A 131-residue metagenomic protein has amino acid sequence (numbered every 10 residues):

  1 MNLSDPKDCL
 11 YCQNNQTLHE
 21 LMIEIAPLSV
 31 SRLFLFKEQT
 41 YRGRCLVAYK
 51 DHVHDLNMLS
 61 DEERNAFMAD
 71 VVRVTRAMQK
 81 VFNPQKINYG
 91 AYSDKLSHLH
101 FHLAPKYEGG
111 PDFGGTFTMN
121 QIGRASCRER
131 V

Functional and structural regions predicted by a protein language model:
M1-R128: HIT superfamily nucleotide-processing domains
